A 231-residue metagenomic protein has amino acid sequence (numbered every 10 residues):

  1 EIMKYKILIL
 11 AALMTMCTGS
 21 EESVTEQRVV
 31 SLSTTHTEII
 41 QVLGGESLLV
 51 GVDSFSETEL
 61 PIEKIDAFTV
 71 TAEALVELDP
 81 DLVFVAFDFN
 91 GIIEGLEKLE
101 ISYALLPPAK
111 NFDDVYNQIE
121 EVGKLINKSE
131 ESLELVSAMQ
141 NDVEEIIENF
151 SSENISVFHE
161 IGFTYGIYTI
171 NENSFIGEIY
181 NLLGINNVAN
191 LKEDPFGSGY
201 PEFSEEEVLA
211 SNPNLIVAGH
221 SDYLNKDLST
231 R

Functional and structural regions predicted by a protein language model:
M3-L10: Sec-dependent signal peptide recognition, specifically the positively charged N-region followed immediately by
T15-M16: C-terminal motif of bacterial Sec signal peptides marking the signal peptidase cleavage site
S23-R28, I92-Y168, A189-L191, G197-F203 (+1 more regions): Extracytoplasmic substrate-binding proteins
R28-I92, I101, I185-V188: A short, structured surface patch at a secondary-structure boundary
S33, F87-D88, P108, L215 (+1 more regions): Short secondary-structure boundary segments
T37-V42, E57-L60, Y165-N171, V217-A218 (+1 more regions): Short, solvent-exposed loop/turn elements at domain surfaces
S47, G95-A104, K226-R231: Ligand-binding "clamshell"
D53, E63, F175-G199: His/Asp/Glu-enriched short active-site or ligand-binding loop at hydrolase and phosphoryl-transfer sites
